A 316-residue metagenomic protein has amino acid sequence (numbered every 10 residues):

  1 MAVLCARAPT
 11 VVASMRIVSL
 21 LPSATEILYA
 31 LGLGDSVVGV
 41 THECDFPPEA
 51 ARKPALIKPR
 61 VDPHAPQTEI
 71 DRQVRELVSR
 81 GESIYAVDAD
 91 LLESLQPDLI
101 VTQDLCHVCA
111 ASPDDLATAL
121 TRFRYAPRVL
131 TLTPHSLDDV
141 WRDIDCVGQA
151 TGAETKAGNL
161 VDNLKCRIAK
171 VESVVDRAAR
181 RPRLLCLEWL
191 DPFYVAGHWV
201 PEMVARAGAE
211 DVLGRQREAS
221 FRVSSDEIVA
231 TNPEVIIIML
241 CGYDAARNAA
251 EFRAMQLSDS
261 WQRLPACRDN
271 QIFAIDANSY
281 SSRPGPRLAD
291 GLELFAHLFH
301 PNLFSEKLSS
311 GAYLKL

Functional and structural regions predicted by a protein language model:
L4-C5, P9-L316: N-terminal ligand-binding lobe of clamshell/alpha-beta domains
